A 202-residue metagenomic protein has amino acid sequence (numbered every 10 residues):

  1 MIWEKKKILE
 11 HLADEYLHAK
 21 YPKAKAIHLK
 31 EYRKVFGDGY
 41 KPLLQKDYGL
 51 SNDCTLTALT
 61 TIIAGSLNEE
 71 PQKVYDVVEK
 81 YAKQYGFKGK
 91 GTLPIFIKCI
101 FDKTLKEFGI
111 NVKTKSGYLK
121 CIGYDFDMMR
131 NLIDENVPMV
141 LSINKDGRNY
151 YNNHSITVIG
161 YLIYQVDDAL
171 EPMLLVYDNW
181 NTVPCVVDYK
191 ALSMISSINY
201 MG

Functional and structural regions predicted by a protein language model:
M1-K90: Active-site-adjacent structural segments surrounding the nucleophilic cysteine of cysteine proteases and isopeptidases
K7, H28, E79-G202: Conserved active-site-adjacent core of cysteine acyl-enzyme catalytic domains
